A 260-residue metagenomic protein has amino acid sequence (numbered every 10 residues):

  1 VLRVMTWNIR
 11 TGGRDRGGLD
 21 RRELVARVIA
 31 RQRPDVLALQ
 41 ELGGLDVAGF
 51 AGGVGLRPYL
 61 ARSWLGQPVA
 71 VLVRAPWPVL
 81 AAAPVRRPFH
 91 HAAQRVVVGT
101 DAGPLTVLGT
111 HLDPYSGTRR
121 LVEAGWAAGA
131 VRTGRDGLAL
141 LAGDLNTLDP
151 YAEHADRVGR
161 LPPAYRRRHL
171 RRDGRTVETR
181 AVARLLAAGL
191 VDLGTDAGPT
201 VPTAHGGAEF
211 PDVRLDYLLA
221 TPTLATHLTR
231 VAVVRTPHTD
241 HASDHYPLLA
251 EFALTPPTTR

Functional and structural regions predicted by a protein language model:
V1-G53, W64, P256-R260: N-terminal, active-site-proximal structural segment of metallo-dependent hydrolase catalytic domains
V1-R14, A81, P104-P114, A142 (+1 more regions): Active-site-proximal beta-strand elements of phosphoester/diester hydrolases
L2, D35-V36, L105, L138-L140 (+1 more regions): Short, Asp-centered acidic motifs that coordinate Mg2+ and/or phosphate in catalytic or ligand-binding sites
R10, G43, H111-D113, L145-L148 (+1 more regions): Catalytic metal-binding/acid-base residues of hydrolase active sites
V36-Y115: Structured beta-strand-rich core segments of catalytic domains in phosphoester-bond hydrolases
L65-V79, G99, R184-G189, E209-H227 (+1 more regions): Conserved beta strand-loop-helix elements of the APE1-like EEP
G125-L215: Metal-dependent phosphoesterases centered on the DNase I-like endonuclease/exonuclease/phosphatase
A142, V234, S243-R260: Surface polyanion/phosphate-binding segment centered on an Asp-His-Pro turn
